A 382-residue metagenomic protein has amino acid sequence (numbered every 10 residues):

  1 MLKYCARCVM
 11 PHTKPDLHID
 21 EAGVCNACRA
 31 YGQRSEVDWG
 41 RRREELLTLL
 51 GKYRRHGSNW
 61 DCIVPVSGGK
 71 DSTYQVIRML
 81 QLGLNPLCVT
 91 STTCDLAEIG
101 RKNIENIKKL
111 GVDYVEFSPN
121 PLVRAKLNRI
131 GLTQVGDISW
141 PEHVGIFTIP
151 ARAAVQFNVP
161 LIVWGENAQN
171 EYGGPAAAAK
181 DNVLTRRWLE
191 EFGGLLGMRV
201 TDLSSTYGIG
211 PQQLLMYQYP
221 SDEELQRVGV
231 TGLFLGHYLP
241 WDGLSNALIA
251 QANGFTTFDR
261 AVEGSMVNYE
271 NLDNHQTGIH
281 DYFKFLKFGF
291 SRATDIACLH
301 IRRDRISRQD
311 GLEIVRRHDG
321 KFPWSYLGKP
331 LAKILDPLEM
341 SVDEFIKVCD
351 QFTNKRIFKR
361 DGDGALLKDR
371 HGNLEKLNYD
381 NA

Functional and structural regions predicted by a protein language model:
M1-C62, R78-A382: Nucleotide-activated chemistry modules centered on ATP-dependent adenylation/adenylyltransferase
C62-D71: Short, glycine-rich nucleotide/cofactor-binding loops
Y74-V76: Long, structured ligand/cofactor-binding scaffold of large enzymes
